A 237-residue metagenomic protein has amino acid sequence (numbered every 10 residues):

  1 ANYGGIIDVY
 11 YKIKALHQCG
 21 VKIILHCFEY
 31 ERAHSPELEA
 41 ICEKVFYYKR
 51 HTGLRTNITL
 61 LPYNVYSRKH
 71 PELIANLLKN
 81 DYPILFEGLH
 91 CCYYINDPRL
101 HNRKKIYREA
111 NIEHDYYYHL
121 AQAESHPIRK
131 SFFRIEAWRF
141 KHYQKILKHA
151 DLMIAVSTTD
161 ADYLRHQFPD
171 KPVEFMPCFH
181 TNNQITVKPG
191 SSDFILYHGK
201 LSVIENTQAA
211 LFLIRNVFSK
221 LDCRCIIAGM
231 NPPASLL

Functional and structural regions predicted by a protein language model:
A1-F46, N80: N-terminal subdomain of nucleotide-sugar transferases
D8, F175-L237: Conserved catalytic-core segment of nucleotide-activated headgroup transferases in glycan assembly
Y11-K14, I74-L78, E113-D115, S125 (+1 more regions): Membrane-proximal helix-turn-helix segments that form the acceptor-binding/catalytic region of lipid-linked
F28, F86-G88, A110, A155-S157 (+1 more regions): Replace "coordinates the UDP/GDP/TDP-sugar" with "coordinates nucleotide-activated sugar donors
E31, H90-C91, Y143, S157-A161 (+1 more regions): Alpha-helix capping/helix-boundary segments
T52-Y63, R103-K141, K200: Acceptor-binding helix/loop patch of EC 2.4 sugar-transfer enzymes, predominantly nucleotide-sugar-dependent
A75-Y93, K104-I106: Short N-terminal targeting/anchoring amphipathic segment
F133-I185: Donor nucleotide-sugar binding/catalytic pocket of nucleotide-sugar-dependent glycosyltransferases
